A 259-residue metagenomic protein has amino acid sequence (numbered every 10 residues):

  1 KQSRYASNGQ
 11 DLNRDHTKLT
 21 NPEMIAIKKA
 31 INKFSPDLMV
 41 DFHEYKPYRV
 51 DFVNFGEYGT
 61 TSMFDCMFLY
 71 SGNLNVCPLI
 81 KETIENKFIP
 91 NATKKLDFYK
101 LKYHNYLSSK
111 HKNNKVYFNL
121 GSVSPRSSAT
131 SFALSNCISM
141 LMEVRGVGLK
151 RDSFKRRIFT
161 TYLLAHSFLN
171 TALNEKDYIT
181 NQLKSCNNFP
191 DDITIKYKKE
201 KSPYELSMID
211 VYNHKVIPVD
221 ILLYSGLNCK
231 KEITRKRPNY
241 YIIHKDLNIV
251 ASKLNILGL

Functional and structural regions predicted by a protein language model:
K1-L259: Structured catalytic-domain cores with a bias toward divalent-metal coordination
